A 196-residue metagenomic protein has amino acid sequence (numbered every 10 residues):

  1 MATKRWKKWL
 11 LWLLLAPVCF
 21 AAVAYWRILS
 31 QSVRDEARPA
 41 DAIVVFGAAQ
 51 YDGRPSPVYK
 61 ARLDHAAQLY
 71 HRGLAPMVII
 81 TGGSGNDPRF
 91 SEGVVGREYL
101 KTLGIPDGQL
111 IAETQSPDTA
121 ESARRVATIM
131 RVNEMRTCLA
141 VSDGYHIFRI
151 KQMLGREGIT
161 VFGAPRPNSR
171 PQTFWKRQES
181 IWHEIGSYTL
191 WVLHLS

Functional and structural regions predicted by a protein language model:
A2-D35: N-terminal type II signal-anchor transmembrane helix that functions as the membrane-insertion/stop-transfer segment
Y25-W182: A structural signal for short, hydrophobic/glycine-enriched beta-strand patches
F174-S196: A transmembrane-helix-recognition feature enriched in membrane-embedded lipid enzymes and envelope glyco-/phospholipid
